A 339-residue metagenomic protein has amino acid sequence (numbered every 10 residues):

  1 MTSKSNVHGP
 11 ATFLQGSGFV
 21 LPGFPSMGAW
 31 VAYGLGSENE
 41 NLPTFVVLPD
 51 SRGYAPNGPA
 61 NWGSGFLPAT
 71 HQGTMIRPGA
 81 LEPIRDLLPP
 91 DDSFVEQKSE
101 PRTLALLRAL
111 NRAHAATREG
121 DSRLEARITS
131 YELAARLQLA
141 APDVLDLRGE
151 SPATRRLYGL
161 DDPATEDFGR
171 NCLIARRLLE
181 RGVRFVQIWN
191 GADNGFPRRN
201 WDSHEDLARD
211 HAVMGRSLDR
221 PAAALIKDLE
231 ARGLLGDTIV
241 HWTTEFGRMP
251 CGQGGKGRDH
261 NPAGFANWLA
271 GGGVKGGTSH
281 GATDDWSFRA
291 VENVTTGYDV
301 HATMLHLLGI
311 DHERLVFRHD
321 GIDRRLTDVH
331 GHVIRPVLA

Functional and structural regions predicted by a protein language model:
M1-A339: Ligand-binding pockets and gating/stacking loops
